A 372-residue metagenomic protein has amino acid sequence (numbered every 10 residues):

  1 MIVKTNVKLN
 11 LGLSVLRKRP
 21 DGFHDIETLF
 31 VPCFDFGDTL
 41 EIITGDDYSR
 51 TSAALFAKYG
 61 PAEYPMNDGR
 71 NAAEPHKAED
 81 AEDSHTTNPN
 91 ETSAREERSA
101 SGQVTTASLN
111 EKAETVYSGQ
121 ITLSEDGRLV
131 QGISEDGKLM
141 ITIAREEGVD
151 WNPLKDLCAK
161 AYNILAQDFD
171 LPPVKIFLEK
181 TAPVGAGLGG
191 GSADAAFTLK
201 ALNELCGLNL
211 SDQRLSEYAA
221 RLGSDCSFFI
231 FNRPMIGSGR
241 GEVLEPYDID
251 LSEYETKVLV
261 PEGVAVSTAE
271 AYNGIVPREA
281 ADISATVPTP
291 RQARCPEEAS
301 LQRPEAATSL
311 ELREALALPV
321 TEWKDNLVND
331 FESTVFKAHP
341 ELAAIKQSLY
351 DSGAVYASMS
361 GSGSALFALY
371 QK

Functional and structural regions predicted by a protein language model:
M1-V184, E204-Q213, I249-L251, P261-V264: ATP-binding N-lobe of GHMP and related small-molecule kinases
L13, D38-I42, D225-F229, M235 (+1 more regions): Short beta-strand scaffold segments in enzyme catalytic cores
K160-D168, R214, Y218-R221, T334 (+1 more regions): Generic non-transmembrane alpha-helical segments
A186-R214, F228: DPxDG-like acidic metal-binding loop motif
G190-G191, M359-S364: Glycine-rich beta-strand-to-loop/alpha-helix junction loops that act as flexible
L208-D248: Glycine/threonine-rich beta-strand-loop-alpha-helix active-site module that forms ligand/phosphate-binding
F231, I236-Y356, L369-Q371: Conserved, helical-rich catalytic subdomain that frames metal- and/or nucleotide-binding sites in enzyme alpha/beta
